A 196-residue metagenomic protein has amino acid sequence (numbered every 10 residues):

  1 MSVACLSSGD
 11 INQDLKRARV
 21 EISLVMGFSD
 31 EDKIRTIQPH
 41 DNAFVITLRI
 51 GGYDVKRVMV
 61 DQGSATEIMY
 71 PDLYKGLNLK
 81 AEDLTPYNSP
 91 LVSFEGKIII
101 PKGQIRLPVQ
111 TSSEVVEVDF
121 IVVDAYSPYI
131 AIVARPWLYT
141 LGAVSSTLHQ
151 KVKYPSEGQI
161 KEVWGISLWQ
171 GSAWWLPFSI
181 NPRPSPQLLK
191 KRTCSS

Functional and structural regions predicted by a protein language model:
M1-S196: Short linear "hotspot" motifs
